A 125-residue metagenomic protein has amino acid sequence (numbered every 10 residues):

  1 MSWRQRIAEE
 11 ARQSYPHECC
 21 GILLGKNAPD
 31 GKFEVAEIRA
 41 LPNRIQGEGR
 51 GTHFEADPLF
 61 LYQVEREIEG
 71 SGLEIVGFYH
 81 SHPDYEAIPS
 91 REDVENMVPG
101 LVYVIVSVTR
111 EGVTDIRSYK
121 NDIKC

Functional and structural regions predicted by a protein language model:
M1-I75, D84-C125: Conserved beta-strand-loop surface patch within small alpha/beta domains used for substrate/adaptor or ligand engagement
F78: Conserved, mostly hydrophobic/aromatic
S81: Residue-level "edge-of-site" marker
